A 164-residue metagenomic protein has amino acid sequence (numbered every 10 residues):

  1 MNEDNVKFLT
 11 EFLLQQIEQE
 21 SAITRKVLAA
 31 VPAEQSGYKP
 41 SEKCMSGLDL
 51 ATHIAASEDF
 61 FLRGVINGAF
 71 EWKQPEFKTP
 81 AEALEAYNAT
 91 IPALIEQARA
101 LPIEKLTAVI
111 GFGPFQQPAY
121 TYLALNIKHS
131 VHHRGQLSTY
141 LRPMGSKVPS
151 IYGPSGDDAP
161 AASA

Functional and structural regions predicted by a protein language model:
M1-E3, L101-I103, A161-A162: Short acidic/polar alpha-helix capping motifs at helix-coil junctions
M1-Q16: Extreme N-terminal tail/first-helix region
F8-T10, K78-P80, T121-A124: A short, structure-level motif marking secondary-structure boundaries and short turns
L14-L28, A33-K73, G111-A164: Short, contiguous alpha-helical
F60-P102: Helix-adjacent hinge/juxtasegments
R99-G113: Acidic catalytic patch
